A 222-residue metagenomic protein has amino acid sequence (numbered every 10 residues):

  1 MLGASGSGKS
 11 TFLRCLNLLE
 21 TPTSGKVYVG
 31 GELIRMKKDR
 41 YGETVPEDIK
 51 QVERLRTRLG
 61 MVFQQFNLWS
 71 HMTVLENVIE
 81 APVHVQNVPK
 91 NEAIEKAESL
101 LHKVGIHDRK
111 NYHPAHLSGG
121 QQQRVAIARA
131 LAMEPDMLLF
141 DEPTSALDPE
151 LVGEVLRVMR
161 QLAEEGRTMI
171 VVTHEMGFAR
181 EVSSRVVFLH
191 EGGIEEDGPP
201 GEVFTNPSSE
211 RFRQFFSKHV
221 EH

Functional and structural regions predicted by a protein language model:
G25-R40: Conserved ABC transporter NBD signature motif
H113-L117, Q121: Conserved ABC ATPase signature
A132-D136: A short, proline-enriched helix->beta-strand linker immediately N-terminal to the Walker B motif in ABC-type P-loop
L138-D141: Catalytic Walker B motif of ABC-type/P-loop ATPase nucleotide-binding domains
P149-L151: Helix N-cap at the start of a conserved alpha-helix in ABC-type nucleotide-binding domains
D197-G198: ABC ATPase "signature
